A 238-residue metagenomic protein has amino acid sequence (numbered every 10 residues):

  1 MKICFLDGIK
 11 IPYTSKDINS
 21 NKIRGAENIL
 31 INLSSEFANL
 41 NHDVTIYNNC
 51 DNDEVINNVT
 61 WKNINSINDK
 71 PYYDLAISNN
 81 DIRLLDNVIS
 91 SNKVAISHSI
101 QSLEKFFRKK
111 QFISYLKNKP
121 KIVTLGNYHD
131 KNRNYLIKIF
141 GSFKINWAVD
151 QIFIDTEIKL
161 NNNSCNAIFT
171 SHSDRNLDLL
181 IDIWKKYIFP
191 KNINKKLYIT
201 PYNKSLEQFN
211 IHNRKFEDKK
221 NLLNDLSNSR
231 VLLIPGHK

Functional and structural regions predicted by a protein language model:
M1-N48: N-terminal subdomain of nucleotide-sugar transferases
I3, D43-V44, K93-V94, S142 (+1 more regions): Hydrophobic anchor at the start of a short beta-strand that flanks the dinucleotide cofactor-binding loop
F5-I11, S97-I100, W147, I199-K204 (+1 more regions): Short loop/turn segments at strand-loop or loop-helix junctions that form parts of catalytic or ligand-binding pockets
D7, I46-N48, I77, N146 (+2 more regions): Short beta-strand segments
T45-P120, N127-Y128: Extended catalytic core of nucleotide-activated donor transferases of GT-like folds
E104-F106, N118-F143, V149: A short, active-site helix/loop in glycosyltransferases that binds the activated sugar's phosphate group
Q151-L223: Conserved catalytic-core segment of nucleotide-activated headgroup transferases in glycan assembly
S227-K238: Acidic donor-binding loop of glycosyltransferase active sites
